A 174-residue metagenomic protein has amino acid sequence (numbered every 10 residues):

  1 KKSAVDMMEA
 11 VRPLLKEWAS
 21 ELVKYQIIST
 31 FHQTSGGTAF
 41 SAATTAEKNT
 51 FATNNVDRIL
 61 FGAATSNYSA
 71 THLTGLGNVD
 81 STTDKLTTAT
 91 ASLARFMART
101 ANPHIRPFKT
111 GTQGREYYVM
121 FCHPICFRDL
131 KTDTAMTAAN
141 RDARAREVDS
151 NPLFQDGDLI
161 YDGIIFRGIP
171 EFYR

Functional and structural regions predicted by a protein language model:
K2-R174: Core alpha/beta structural scaffold of self-assembling particle/tube/pore-forming proteins
